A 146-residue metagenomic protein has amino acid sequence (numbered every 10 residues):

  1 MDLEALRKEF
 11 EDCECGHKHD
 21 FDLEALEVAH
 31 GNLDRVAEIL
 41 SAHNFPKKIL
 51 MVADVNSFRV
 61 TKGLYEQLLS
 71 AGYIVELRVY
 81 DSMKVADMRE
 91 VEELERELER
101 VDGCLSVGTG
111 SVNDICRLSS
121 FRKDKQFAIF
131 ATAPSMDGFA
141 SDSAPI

Functional and structural regions predicted by a protein language model:
M1-C104: ATP/NTP phosphate-donor binding region
A86-I146: Glycine/threonine-rich beta-strand-loop-alpha-helix active-site module that forms ligand/phosphate-binding
